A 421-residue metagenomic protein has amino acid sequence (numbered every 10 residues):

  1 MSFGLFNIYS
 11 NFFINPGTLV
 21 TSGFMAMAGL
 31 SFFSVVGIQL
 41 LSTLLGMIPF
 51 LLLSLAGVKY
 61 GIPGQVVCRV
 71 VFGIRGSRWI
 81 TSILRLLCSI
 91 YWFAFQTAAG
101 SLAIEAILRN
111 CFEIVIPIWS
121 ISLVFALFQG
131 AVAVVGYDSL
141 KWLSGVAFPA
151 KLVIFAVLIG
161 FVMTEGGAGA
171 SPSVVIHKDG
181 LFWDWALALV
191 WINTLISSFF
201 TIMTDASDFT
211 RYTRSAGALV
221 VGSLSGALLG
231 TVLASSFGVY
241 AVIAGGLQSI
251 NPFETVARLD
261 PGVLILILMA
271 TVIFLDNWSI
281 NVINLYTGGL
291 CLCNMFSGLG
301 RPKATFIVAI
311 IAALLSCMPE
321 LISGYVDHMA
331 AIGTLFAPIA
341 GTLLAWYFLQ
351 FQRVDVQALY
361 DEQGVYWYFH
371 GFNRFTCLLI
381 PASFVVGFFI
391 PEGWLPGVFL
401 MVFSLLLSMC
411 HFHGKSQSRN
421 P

Functional and structural regions predicted by a protein language model:
M1-S34, F155-A156, K178-I192, R211-A216 (+1 more regions): Membrane-interface "cap" regions at the ends of multi-pass membrane proteins
N15-L19, L41-P49, L84-Q96, A150-V162 (+3 more regions): Selective recognition of specific alpha-helical transmembrane segments in multi-pass small-molecule
A26-M27, L55, V71, L102-F112 (+7 more regions): Membrane-water interface regions at transmembrane-helix termini and the short interhelical loops of multi-pass membrane
I38-F72, T81-Y91, F95, L407-S418: Juxtamembrane transmembrane-helix boundary signature
S82-I83, R109-V135, P149-G160, L187-A206 (+3 more regions): Transmembrane alpha-helical segments of multi-pass small-molecule transport proteins
S120, V124-F125, Q129-T164, S223-G226 (+2 more regions): Membrane-interface loop-to-helix entry segments
A150-H177, W191, L195-F199, G238-A244 (+1 more regions): Hydrophobic alpha-helical segments and their helix-loop junctions in multi-pass secondary transporters
A340-L406, Q417-P421: C-terminal membrane-solvent junction of multi-pass transporters and transport-like membrane proteins
